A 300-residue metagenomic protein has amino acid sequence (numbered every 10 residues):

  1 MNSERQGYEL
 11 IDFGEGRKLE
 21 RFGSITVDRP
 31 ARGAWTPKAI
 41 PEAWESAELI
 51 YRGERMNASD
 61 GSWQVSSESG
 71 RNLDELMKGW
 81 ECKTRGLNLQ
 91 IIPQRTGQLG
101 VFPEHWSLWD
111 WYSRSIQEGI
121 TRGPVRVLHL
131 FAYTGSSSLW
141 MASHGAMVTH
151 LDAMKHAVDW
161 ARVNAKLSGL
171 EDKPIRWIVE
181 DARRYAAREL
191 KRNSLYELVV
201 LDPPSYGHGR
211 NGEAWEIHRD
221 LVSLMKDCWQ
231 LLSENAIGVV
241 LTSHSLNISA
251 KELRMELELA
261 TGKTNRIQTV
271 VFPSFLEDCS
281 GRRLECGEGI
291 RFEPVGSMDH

Functional and structural regions predicted by a protein language model:
Q6-E20, V27-P103, D110: Non-catalytic substrate-recognition/targeting regions of SAM-dependent transferases
P103-R122: Conserved alpha-helix/loop element of class I SAM-dependent methyltransferases that forms part of the SAM/SAH-binding
G123-Y133: Conserved class I S-adenosyl-L-methionine
T134-A146: Conserved SAM-binding loop of SAM-dependent methyltransferases across substrates and taxa, primarily the Class I
M147-D152: Conserved SAM-binding motif I beta-strand of class I
M154-V200: S-adenosyl-L-methionine
A182-K263: S-adenosylmethionine
A236-H300: C-terminal catalytic and target-recognition region of SAM-dependent MTase-like enzymes, primarily methyltransferases
